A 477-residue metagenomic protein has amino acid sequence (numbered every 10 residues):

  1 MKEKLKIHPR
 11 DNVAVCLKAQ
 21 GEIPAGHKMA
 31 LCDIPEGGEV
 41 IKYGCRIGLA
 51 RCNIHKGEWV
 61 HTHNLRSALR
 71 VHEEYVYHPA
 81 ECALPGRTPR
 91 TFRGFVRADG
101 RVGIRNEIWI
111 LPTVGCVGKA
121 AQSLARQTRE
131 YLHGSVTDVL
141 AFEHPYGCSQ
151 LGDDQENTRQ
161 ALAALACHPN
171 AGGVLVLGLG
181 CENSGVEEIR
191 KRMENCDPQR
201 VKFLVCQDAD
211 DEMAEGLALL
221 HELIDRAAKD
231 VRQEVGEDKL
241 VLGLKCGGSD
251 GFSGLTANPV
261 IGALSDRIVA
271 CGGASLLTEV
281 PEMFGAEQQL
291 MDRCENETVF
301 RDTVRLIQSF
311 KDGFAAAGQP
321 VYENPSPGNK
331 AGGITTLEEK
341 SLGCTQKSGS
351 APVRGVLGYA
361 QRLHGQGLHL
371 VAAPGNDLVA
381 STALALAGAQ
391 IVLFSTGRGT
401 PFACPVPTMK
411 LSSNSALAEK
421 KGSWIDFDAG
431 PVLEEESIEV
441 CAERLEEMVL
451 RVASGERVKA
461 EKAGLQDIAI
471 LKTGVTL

Functional and structural regions predicted by a protein language model:
M1-I391, R398-L477: Metallocofactor- and cofactor-centric catalytic cores in central/energy metabolism, strongly enriched
